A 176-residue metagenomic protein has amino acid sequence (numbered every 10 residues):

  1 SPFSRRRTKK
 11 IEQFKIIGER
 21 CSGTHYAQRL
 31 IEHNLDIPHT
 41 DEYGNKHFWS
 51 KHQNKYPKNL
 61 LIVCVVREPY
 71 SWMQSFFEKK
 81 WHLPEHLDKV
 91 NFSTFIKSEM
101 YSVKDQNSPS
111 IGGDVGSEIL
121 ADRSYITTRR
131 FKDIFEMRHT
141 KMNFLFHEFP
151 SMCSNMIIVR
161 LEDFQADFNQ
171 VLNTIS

Functional and structural regions predicted by a protein language model:
S1-L61, P69, S75-H86: PAPS-dependent sulfotransferase catalytic core
Q53-S176: PAPS-dependent sulfotransferase catalytic domain
